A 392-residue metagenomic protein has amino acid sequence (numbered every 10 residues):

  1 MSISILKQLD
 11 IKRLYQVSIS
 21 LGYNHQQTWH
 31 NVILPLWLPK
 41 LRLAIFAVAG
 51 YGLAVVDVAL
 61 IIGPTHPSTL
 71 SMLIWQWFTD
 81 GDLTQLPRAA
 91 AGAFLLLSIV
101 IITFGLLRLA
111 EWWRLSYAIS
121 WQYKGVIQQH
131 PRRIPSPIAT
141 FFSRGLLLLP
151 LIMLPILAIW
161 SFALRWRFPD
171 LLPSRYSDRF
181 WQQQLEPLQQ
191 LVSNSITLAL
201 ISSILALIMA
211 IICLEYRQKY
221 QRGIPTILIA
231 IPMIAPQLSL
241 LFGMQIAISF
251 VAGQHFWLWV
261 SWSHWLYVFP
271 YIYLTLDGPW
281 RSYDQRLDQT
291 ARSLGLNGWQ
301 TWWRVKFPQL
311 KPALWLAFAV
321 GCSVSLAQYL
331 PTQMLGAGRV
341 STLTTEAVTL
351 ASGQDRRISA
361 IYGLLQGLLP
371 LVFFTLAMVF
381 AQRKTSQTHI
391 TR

Functional and structural regions predicted by a protein language model:
M1-L6, L36, K40-D57, I61-G63 (+9 more regions): Membrane-water interface segments at the C-terminal ends of transmembrane alpha-helices in multi-pass inner-membrane
K7-K12, Q16-W37, Q289-L310, S352: Short helix-to-coil transition segments within interhelical loops that connect adjacent transmembrane helices
Q16-S20, W29, I74, A89 (+7 more regions): Hydrophobic alpha-helical segments that mediate membrane insertion or helix-helix packing
Q16-T28, S116-P131, P169-D178: Juxtamembrane inter-helical linkers in multi-pass membrane proteins
D57-T84, P169-S174, Y329-R356: Glycine-rich helix-loop "coupling/hinge" segments at transmembrane-helix boundaries in multipass transporters
W77-F94, S98: Helix-loop-helix hairpin linking two adjacent transmembrane segments in secondary transporters
I102-I119: Membrane-water interface of transmembrane alpha-helices
R114-Q129, G338, A381-R392: Short cytosolic juxtamembrane segments of multi-pass membrane proteins
